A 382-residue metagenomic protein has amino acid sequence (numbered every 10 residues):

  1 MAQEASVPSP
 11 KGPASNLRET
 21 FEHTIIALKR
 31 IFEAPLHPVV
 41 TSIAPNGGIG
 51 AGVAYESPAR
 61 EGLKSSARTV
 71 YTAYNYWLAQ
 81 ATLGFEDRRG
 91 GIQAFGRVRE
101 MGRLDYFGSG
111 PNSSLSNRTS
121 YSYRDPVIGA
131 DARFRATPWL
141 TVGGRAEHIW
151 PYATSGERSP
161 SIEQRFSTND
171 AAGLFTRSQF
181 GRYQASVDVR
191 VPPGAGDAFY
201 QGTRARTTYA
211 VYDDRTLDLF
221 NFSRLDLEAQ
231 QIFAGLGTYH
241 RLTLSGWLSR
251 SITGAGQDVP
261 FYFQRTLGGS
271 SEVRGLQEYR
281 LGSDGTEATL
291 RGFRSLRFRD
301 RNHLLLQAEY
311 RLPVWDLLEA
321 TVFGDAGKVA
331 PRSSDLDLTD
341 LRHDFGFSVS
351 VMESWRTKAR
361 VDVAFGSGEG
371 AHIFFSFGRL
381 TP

Functional and structural regions predicted by a protein language model:
M1-F95, G143, T154, N169-Y200 (+6 more regions): Outer-membrane beta-barrel initiation region
E4-F21, H37-P38, F166-T176, F180-P313 (+3 more regions): C-terminal outer-membrane beta-barrel translocator/porin domains of Gram-negative envelope proteins and their
P38-S42, A67-Y71, A94-L104, G108-G110 (+9 more regions): Transmembrane beta-barrel strands of outer-membrane/channel proteins
P58-G62, T72-Y76, R99-D105, I149-S155 (+7 more regions): Sequence/structural signature of outer-membrane beta-barrel proteins
A79-T82, L104-S113, R145, T154-E163 (+5 more regions): Outer-membrane beta-barrel translocator domains and adjoining extracellular loop/strand segments of Gram-negative
Q93-F134, L248-S271, Y279-L281, A359-F377: Outer-membrane beta-barrel translocator/channel fold
G102-G110, L115-D125, A153-I162, D170-R182 (+3 more regions): Extracellular/periplasm-exposed beta-strand and loop segments of Gram-negative cell-envelope proteins, dominated by
F347-R356, G370-P382: Outer-membrane beta-barrel "beta-signal"
